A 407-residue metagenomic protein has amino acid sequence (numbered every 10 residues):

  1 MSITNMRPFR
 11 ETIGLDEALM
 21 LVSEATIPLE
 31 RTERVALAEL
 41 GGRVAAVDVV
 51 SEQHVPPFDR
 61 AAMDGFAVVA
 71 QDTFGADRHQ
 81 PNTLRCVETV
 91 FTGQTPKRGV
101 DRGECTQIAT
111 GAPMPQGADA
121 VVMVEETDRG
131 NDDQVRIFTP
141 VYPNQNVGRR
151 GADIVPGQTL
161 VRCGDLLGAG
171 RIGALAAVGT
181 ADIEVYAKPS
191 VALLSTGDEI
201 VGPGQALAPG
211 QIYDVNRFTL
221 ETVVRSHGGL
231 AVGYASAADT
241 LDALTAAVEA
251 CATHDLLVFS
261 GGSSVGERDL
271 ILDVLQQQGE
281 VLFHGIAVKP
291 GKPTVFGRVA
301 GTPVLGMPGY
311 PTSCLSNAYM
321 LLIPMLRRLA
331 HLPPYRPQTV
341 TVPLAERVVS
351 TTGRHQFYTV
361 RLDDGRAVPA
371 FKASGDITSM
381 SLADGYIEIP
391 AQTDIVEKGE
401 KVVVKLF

Functional and structural regions predicted by a protein language model:
M1-R78, R327, P333-F357: Short, low-complexity N-terminal leaders and the immediately following helix N-cap/first helix
M1-S2, P8-L15, A181-M307, P311-N317: Helix-rich terminal scaffold detector
S2-D16, F66-A235, A367, F371 (+2 more regions): Short, glycine/charged-enriched hinge/interface segments at domain edges or termini
E11, L15-L19, E33, L37 (+15 more regions): Generic structural signal for well-ordered, non-membrane alpha-helical segments in soluble metabolic enzymes
L19, E33-A38, V47, G93 (+2 more regions): Flexible glycine/proline-rich
S23-E30, D48, A70, M114 (+12 more regions): Structural signal for hydrophobic packing residues in well-ordered secondary-structure cores of soluble enzyme domains
L40-H54, T95-Q107, F296-G297, G301: Short, hydrophobic/aliphatic alpha-helical segments
